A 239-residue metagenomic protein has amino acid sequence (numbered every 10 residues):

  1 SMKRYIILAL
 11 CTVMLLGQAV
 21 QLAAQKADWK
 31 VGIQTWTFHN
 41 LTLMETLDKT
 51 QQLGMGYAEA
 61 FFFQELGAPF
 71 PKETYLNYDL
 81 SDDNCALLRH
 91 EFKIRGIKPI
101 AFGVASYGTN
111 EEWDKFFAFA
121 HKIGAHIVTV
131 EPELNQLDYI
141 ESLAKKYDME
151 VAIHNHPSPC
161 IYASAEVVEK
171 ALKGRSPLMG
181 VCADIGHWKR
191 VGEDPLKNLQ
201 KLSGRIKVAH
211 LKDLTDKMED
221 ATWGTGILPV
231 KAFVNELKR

Functional and structural regions predicted by a protein language model:
S1-Q25: Bacterial Sec-dependent N-terminal signal peptides
K3, A24-T35, H39-Y57, I94 (+6 more regions): Histidine-acidic metal/acid-base catalytic patches
V20-I127, K145, G204: N-terminal pre-domain/capping segments
H39, L66, Y107, Q136 (+2 more regions): Surface-exposed, flexible loop/turn segments at secondary-structure boundaries
F62, P132, D213: Short secondary-structure boundary segments
F62, P157, H187, D216: Short, glycine/acidic-enriched loop or turn micro-motifs at the edges of active sites
L66-T74, I153, R190-G192, K217-A221: A short acidic, helix-capping loop that chelates divalent metal ions and anchors anionic groups
C85-A183, K189-G192, K201: Active-site acidic/histidine proton-transfer and metal-coordination neighborhood in alpha/beta enzyme cores
